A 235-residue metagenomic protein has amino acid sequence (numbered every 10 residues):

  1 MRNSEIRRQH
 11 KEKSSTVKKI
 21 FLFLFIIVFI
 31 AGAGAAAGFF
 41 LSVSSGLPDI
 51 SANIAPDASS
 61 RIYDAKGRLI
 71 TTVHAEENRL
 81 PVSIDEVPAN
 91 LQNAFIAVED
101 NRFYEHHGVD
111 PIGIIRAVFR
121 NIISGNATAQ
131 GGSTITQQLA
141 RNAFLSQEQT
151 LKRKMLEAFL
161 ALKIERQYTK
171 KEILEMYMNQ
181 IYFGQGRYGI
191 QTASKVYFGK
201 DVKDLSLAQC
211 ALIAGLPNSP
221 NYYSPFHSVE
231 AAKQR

Functional and structural regions predicted by a protein language model:
M1-A65, L69, R102, I122: N-terminal type II signal-anchor transmembrane helix that functions as the membrane-insertion/stop-transfer segment
K13-F21, P111, L151, K170: Structural motif marking the loop-to-transmembrane transition
F29, K66, G113, E172 (+1 more regions): Ca2+-coordinating acidic residues in Ca2+-binding motifs
G46-D49, A75-I84, V98: N-terminal post-signal-peptidase region of extra-cytosolic proteins
I54, S83-I135, Y188-A193, F198 (+1 more regions): Flexible, acidic/glycine-enriched loop-and-adjacent beta/alpha segments that face the extracytoplasmic/periplasmic side
A65-R68, A75-E76, V87-N90, V98-N101 (+5 more regions): Solvent-exposed coil/turn segments that connect beta secondary-structure elements in extracytoplasmic/periplasmic
L69-L80, T192, N221-P225: Short pre-catalytic segments that frame enzyme active sites
A127-R235: Non-catalytic, structured segments within soluble enzyme domains
